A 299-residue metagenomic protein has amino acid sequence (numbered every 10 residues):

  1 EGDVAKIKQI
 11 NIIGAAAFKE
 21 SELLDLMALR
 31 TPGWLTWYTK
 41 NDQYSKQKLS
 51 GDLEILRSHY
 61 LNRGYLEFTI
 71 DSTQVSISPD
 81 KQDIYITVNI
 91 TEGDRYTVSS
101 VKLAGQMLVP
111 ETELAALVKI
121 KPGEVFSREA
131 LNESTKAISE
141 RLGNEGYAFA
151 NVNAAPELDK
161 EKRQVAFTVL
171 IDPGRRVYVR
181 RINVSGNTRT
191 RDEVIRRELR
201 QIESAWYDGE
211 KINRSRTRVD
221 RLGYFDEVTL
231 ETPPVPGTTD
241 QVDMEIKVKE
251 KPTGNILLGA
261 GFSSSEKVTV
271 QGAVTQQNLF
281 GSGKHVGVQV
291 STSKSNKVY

Functional and structural regions predicted by a protein language model:
E1-S264, A273, G287-V298: Periplasmic polypeptide-binding modules associated with outer-membrane biogenesis and secretion
T275-Q277: Short conserved beta-strand segments at catalytic cores or DNA/RNA-binding microdomains of nucleic-acid binding
L279-H285: Short loop/turn motifs that connect adjacent beta-strands in outer-membrane beta-barrel proteins
